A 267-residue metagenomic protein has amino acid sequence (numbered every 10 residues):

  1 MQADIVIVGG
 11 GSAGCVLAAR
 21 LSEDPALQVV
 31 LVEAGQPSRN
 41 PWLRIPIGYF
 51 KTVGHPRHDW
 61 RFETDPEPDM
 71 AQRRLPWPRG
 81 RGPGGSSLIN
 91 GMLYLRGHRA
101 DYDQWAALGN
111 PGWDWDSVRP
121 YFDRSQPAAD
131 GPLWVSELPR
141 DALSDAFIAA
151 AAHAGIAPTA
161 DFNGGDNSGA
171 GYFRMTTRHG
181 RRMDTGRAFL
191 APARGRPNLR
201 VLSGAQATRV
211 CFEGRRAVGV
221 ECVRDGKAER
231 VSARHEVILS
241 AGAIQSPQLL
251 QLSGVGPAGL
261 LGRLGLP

Functional and structural regions predicted by a protein language model:
M1-Y121, G262-R263, P267: N-terminal glycine-rich phosphate/pyrophosphate-binding loop and immediately adjacent elements
G11-V16, A142, A243-I244: Residue-level detector of alpha-helix initiation sites
A19, E23, G195, Q251: Short, well-ordered alpha-helices that flank and scaffold nucleotide-derived cofactor binding pockets
D24-V30, G35-S38, V210-E213, V220-P267: Glycine-rich loop(s) and the adjacent beta-strand/alpha-helix scaffold that form part
A106-A217, V223: Conserved redox-cofactor binding core of oxidoreductases
